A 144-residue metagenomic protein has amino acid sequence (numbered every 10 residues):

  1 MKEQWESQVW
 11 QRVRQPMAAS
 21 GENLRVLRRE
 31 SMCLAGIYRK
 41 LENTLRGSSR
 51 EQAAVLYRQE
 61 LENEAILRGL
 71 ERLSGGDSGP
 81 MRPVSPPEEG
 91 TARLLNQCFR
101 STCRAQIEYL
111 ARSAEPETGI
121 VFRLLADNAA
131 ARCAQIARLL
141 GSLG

Functional and structural regions predicted by a protein language model:
M1-G144: Non-heme di-metal
